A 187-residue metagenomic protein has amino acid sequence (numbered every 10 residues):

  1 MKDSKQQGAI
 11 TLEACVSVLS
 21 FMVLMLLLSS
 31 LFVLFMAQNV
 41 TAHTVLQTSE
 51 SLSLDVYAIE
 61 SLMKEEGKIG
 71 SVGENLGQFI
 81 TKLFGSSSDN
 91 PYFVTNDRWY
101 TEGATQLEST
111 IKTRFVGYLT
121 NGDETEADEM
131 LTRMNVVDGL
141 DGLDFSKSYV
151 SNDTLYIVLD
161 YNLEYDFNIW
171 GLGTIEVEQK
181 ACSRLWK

Functional and structural regions predicted by a protein language model:
K2-F93: Alpha-helical assembly-interface signal, strongest on the long, hydrophobic N-terminal helix that forms
L54-K187: Short, conserved structural patches
